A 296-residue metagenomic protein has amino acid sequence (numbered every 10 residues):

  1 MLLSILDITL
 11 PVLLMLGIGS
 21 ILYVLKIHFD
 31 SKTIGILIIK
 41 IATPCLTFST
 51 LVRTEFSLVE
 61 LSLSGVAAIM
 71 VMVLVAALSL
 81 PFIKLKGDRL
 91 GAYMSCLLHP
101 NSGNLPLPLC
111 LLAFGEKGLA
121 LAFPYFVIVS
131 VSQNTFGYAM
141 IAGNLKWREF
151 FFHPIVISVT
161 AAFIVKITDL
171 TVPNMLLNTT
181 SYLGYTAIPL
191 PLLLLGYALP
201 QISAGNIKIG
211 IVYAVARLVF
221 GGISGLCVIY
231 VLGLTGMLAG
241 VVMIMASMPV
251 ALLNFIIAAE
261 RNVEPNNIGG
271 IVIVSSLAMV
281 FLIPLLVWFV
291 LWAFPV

Functional and structural regions predicted by a protein language model:
M1-V296: Alpha-helical transmembrane segments of multi-pass small-molecule/ion transporters
